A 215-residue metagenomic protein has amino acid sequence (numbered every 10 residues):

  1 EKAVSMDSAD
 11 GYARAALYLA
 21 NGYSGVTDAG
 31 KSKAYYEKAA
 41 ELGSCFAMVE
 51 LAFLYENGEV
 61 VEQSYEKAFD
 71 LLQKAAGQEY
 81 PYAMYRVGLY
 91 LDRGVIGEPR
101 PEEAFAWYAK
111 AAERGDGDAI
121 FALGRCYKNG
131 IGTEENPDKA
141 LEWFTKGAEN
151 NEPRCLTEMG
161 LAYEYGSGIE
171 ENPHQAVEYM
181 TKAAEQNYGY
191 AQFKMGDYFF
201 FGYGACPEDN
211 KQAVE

Functional and structural regions predicted by a protein language model:
E1-A3, A15, E208-E215: Short, intrinsically disordered, charge-balanced linker/junction segments flanking boundaries in proteins
A3, K38-A39, K74-A75, K110-A111 (+2 more regions): Canonical positions in the second alpha-helix
M6-G11, N21-Y23, E41-C45, N57-E59 (+8 more regions): Short helix-capping/linker turns of helical repeat alpha-solenoids
R14-N21, E50-N57, M84-R93, I120-N129 (+3 more regions): Hydrophobic face of amphipathic alpha-helices that form TPR/SEL1-like repeat modules and related alpha-solenoid
